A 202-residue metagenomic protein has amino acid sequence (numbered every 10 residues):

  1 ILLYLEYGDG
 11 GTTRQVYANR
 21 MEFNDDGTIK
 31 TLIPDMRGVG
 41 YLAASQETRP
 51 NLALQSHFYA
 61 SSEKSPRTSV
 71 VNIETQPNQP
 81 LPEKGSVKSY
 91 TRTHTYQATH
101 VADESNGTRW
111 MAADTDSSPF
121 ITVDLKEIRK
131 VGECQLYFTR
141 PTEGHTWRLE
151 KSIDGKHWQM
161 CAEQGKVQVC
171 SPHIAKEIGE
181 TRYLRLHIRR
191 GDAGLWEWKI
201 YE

Functional and structural regions predicted by a protein language model:
I1, T28-I29, L184: Hydrophobic residues embedded in beta-strands of well-ordered beta-sheets
I1-Y7, L136: Hydrophobic core segments of beta-strands in well-ordered, beta-rich domains
L3, T13-Q15, W147, E197: Short, solvent-exposed loop/turn and secondary-structure capping segments
L5-Q46, M160: Beta-rich carbohydrate-recognition and catalytic domains
A18, L54-Q55, V131, L195: Hydrophobic residues on conserved beta-strands that form the core of alpha/beta folds
T31-V39, Q46-N51, H173-R182, R189: Short, surface-exposed secondary-structure junctions/capping segments
Y41-E127, Y137-E143, E163-Q164, K199: Disordered, acidic Ser/Thr/Pro-rich linker "stalks" and the adjacent N-terminal cap of the next globular domain
D103-A162, K166-V167, S171-E202: Aromatic, loop-rich ligand-recognition surfaces of beta-strand-rich domains
